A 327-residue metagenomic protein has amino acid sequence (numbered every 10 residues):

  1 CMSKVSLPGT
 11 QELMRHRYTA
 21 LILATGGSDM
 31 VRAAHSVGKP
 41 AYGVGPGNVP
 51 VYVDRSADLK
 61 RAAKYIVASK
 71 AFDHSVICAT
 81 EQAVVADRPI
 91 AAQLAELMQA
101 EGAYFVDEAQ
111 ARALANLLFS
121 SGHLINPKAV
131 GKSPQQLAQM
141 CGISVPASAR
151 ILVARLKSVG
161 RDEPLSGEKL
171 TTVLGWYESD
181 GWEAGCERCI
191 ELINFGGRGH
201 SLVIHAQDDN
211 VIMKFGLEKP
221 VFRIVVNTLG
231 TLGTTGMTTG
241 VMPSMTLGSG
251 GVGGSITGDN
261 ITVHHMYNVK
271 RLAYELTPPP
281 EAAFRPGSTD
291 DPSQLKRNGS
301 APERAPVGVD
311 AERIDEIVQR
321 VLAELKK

Functional and structural regions predicted by a protein language model:
C1-G9: Glycine-rich oxoanion-binding loops at beta->alpha junctions
P8-Q11, M30: Short acidic active-site motifs
T10-Q11, A63, C186: Short hydrophobic/charged patches on amphipathic alpha-helices used for structural packing and interfaces
R17-Y18, V37-G38, E101, K219-P220: Short, structured coil segments at secondary-structure junctions
I22-A34: Glycine-rich phosphate-binding loop
I22-L23, G47, D87, L137 (+4 more regions): Buried hydrophobic positions in well-ordered alpha/beta secondary-structure cores of metabolic enzymes
V31-G160: ALDH superfamily catalytic-core signature
I143-R313, K326-K327: Conserved C-terminal structural/oligomerization subdomain of aldehyde/semialdehyde dehydrogenase
